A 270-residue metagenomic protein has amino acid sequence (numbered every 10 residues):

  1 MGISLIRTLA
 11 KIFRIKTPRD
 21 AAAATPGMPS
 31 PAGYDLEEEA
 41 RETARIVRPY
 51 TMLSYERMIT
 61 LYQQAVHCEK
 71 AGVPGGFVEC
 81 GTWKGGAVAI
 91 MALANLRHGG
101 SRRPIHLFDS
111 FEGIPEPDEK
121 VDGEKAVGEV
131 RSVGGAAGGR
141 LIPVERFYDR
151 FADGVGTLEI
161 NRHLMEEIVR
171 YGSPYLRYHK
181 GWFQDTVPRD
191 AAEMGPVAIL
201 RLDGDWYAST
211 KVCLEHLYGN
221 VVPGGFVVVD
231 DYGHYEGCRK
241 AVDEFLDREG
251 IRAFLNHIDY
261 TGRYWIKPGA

Functional and structural regions predicted by a protein language model:
M1-R48: Membrane-proximal basic amphipathic "stem/tether" segments
K16, A65-C68, N95: Generic structural signal for hydrophobic core residues of well-folded globular domains
P31-Y55, A71-A270: S-adenosylmethionine/decaboxylated-SAM
T60-G72: Conserved alpha-helix/loop element of class I SAM-dependent methyltransferases that forms part of the SAM/SAH-binding
